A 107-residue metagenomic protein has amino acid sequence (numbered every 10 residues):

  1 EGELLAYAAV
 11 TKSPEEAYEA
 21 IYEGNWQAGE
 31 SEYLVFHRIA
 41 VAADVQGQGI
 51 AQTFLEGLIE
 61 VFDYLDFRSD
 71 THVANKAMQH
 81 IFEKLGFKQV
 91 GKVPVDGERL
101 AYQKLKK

Functional and structural regions predicted by a protein language model:
E1, K104-K107: Active-site beta-strand termini and strand-to-loop segments that position acidic
G2-E3, V73, D96-G97: Conserved beta-strand edge residues that scaffold enzyme active sites
E3-A6, A77: Glycine-rich acetyl-CoA-binding "A-motif" of GNAT/NAT acetyltransferases
A6, E32, E98-Y102: Short beta-strand micro-motifs in enzyme catalytic cores
A9-R38: Conserved acyl-donor/pantetheine-binding loop and adjacent beta-alpha core of acyl/acetyltransferases and related
R38-E60, H80-K84: Conserved acetyl-CoA-binding loop-helix of GNAT-fold acetyltransferases
L55, E60-V73: Conserved GNAT acetyl-CoA-binding A-motif
D70, G86-A101: Conserved catalytic-core motifs of GNAT/GCN5-like acyltransferases
